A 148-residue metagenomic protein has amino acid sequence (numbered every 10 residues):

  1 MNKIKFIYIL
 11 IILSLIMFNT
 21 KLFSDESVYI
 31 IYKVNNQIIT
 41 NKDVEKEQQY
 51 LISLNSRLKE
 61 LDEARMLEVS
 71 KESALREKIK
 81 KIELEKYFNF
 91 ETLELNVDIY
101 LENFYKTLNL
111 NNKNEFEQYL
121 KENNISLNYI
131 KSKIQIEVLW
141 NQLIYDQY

Functional and structural regions predicted by a protein language model:
N2-I9: Bacterial N-terminal signal peptides that target proteins for export
I9-M17: Bacterial N-terminal signal peptides
K21: Active-site helical microenvironments for divalent-metal-assisted chemistry
S24-S132, E137, N141: N-terminal targeting/tethering segments
D146-Y148: Short, intrinsically disordered, charge-balanced linker/junction segments flanking boundaries in proteins
